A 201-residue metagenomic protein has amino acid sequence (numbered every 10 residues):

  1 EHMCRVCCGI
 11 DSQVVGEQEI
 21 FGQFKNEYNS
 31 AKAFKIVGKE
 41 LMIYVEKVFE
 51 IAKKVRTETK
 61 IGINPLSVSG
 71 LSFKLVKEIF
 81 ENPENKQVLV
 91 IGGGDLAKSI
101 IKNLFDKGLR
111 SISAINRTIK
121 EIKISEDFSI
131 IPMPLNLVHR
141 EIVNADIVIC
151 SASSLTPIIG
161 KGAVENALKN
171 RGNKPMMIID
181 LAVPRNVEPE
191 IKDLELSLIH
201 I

Functional and structural regions predicted by a protein language model:
H2-I79, P83: Glycine/serine-rich phosphate-binding loop and adjoining beta1-alpha1 elements at the start of nucleotide-handling
L96: Hydrophobic/small residue at the entry helix of a nucleotide-binding pocket
L104: Aromatic pocket-lining residues of Rossmann-like dinucleotide-binding sites
K107-F128: NAD(P)-binding Rossmann-fold cofactor-contacting core
P132-N136: Short acidic-hydrophobic, aromatic-tinged amphipathic segments that line or gate anion-handling sites
V138-G162, K169-I179: Rossmann-like NAD(P)-binding element
I199-I201: Conserved small/polar residues in nucleotide/adenosyl-binding loops
